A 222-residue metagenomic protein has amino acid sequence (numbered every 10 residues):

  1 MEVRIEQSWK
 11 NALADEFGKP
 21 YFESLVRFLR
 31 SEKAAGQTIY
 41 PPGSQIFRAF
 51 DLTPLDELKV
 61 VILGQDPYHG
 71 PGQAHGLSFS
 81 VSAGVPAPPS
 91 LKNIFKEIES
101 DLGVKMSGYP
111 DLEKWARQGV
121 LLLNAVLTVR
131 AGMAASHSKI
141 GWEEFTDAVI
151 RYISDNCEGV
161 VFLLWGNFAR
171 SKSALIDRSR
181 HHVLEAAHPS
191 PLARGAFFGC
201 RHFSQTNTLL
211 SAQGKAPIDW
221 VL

Functional and structural regions predicted by a protein language model:
M1-L13: Generic N-terminal amphipathic, Lys/Arg-enriched alpha-helix
D15-L164, F168-S171, I176-E185, P189-R194 (+2 more regions): A polyanion-binding, active-site-adjacent surface
A196-G199: Rhodanese-like catalytic fold shared by cysteine-dependent sulfurtransferases and DSP/PTP-type phosphatases
